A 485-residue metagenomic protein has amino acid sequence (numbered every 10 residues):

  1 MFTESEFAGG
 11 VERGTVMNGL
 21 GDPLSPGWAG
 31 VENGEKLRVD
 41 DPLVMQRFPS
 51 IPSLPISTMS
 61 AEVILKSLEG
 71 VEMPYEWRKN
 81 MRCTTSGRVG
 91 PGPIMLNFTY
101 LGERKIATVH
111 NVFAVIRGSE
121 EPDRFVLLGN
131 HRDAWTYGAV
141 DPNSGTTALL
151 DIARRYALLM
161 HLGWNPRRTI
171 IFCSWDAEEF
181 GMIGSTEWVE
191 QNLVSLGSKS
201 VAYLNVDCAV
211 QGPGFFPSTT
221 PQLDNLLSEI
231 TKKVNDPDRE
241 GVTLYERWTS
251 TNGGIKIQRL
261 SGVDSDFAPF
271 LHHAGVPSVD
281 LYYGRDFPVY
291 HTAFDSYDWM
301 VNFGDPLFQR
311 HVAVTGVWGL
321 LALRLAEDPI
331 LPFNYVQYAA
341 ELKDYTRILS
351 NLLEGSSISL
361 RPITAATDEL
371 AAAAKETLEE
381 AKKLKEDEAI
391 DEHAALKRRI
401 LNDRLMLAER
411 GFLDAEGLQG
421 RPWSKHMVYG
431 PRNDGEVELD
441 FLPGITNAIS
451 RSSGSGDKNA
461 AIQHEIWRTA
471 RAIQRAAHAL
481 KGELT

Functional and structural regions predicted by a protein language model:
F2-E72, E121, W175-V301, P306-H311 (+3 more regions): Metal-dependent peptidase/peptidase-like ectodomains
M17-A139, R154, L158-L162: Soluble metallo-hydrolase cores and metallopeptidase-like ectodomains found primarily in the secretory/periplasmic
I56, V115, Y137, R310-T315 (+6 more regions): C-terminal substrate/ligand-recognition segments
F98, G129-N143, T169-C173, A209-P213 (+3 more regions): Glycine- and acidic
V112, L128-M182, T186-E187, W318-L321: Alpha-helical metal-binding/catalytic segments enriched in His/Glu/Asp
N130, A134, T147-R154, T186 (+10 more regions): Feature representing long, continuous alpha-helical segments
I171, F287-K343, S453-T485: His/Asp/Glu-rich mid-to-C-terminal helical/loop segments that flank catalytic regions of hydrolases
A394, R398-T485: C-terminal amphipathic alpha-helical interaction region
